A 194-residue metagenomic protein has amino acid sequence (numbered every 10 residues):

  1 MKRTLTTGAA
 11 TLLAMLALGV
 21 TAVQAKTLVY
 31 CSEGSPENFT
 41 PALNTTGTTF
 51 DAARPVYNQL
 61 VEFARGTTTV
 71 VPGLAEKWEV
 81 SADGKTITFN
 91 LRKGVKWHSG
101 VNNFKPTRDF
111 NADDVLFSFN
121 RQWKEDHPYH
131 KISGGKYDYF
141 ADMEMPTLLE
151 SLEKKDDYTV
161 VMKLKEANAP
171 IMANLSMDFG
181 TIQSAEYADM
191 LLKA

Functional and structural regions predicted by a protein language model:
M1-A10: Bacterial N-terminal signal peptides that target proteins for export
T11-L12, V23: Cleavable N-terminal signal peptides
L18-A25: Sec/Tat signal peptide C-region and signal peptidase I cleavage site
C31-A82, N120, H127: N-terminal lobe/hinge region of extracytoplasmic solute-binding protein
E33-P36, N44, R65-G66, D83-K85 (+6 more regions): Solvent-exposed coil/turn segments that connect beta secondary-structure elements in extracytoplasmic/periplasmic
A42-G47, K96-P106, L148-E150: Second-shell loop/turn segments in exported
E76-Y129, V161: Aromatic- and charge-enriched surface segment that lines or borders ligand/interaction sites
D109, D114-L116, W123-K193: Surface-exposed binding/hinge segments that line and control ligand-binding clefts or catalytic entry sites
